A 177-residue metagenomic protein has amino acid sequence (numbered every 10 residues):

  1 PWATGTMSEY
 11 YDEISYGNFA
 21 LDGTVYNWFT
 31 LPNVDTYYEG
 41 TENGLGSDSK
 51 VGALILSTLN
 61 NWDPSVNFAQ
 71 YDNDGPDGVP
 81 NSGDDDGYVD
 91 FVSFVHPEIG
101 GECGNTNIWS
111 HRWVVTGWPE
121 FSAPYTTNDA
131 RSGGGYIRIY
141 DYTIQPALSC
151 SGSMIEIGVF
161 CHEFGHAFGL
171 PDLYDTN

Functional and structural regions predicted by a protein language model:
P1-N177: Active-site-proximal segment of zinc-dependent metalloprotease catalytic domains
